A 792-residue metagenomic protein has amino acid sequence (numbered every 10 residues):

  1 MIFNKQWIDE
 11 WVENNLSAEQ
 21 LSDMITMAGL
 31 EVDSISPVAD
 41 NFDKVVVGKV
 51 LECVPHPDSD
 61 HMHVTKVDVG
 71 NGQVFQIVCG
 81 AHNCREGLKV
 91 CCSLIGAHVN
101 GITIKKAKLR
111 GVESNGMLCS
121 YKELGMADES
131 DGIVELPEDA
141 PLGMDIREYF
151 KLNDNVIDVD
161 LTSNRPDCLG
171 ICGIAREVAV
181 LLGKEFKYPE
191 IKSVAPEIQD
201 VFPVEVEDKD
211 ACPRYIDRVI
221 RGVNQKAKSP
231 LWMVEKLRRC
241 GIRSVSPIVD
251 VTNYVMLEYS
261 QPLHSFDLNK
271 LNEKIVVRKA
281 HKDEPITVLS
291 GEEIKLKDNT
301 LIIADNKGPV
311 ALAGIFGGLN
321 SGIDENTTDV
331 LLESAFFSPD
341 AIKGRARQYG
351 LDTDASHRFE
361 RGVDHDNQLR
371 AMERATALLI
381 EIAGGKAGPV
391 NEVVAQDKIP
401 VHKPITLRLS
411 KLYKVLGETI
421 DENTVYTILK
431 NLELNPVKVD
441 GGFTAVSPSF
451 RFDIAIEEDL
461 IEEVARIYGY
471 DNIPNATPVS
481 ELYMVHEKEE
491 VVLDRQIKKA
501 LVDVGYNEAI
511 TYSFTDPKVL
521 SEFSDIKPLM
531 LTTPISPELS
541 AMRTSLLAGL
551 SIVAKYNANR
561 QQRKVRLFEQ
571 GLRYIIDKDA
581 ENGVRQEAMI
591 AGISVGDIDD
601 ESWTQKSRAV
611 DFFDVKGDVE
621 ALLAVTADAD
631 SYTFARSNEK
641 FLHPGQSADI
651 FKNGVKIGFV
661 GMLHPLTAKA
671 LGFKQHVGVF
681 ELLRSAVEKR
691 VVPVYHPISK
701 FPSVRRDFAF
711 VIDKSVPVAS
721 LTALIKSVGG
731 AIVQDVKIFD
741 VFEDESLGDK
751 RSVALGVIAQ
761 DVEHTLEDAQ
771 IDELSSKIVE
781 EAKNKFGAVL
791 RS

Functional and structural regions predicted by a protein language model:
M1-A195, L331, G350, D354 (+3 more regions): Phosphate-backbone binding interfaces of nucleic-acid-interacting proteins
I2, M27, N431-V437, T444 (+4 more regions): A carboxyl-terminal module marker
I2-I8, D154-T162, P213-R221, D354-R361 (+8 more regions): Short, hydrophobic beta-strand segments
K5, D23, H63, L182 (+2 more regions): Glycine/proline-enriched, intrinsically flexible loops and inter-domain linkers
A39-D43, S193-P196, L482-Y483, E487 (+3 more regions): Beta-rich nucleic-acid/ligand-interaction surfaces
V47-I77, V234-E235, T252-N320: Conserved mixed alpha/beta core segments that line enzyme active sites in large multi-domain catalysts
R110-G125, E129-E135, I146-E148, N155 (+4 more regions): Mobile "lid/hinge" segments at catalytic clefts and subdomain interfaces of large enzymes
G173, I405-V565, R706, I758-V762 (+1 more regions): Extended, well-folded interaction surfaces typified by the phenylalanyl-tRNA synthetase beta subunit core
